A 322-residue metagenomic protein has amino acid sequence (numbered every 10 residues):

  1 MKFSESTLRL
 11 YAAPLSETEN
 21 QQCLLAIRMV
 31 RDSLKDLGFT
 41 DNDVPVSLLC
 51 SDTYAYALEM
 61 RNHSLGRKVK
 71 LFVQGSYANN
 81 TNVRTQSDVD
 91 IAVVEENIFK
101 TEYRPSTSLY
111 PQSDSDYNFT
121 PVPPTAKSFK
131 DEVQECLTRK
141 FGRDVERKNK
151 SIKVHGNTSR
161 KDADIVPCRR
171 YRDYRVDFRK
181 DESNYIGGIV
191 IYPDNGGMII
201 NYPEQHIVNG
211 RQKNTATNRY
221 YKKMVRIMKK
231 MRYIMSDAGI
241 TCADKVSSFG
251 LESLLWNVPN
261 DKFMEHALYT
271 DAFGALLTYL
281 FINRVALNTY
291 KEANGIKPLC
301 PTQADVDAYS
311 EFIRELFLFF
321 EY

Functional and structural regions predicted by a protein language model:
M1-F72, S76-Q86, I98-N118, N294-C300: N-terminal regions immediately upstream of nucleotidyltransferase
R31, F119-N283, F317, E321: Catalytic cores of NTP-dependent nucleotidyl/adenyl transfer enzymes across multiple folds
L49-N62, I152-K161, V246-W256, I296-A304: Amphipathic alpha-helical surface "interface" segments used for docking/oligomerization or membrane association within
V69, K150-I152, K291: Residue-level recognition of the N-termini of beta-strands and the immediately preceding loop/turn
G75-A78, V93-N97, G156-T158, P167-R169: Short, flexible loop/turn elements at secondary-structure junctions
R84, I91-V94, P124: Internal, well-ordered alpha/beta segment that forms a basic, Gly-enriched binding/recognition surface
S87-V89, A163: Change "...and in nucleic-acid phosphodiester-cleaving endonucleases..." to "...and in nucleic-acid processing enzymes
Y269-Y322: Pol beta-like nucleotidyltransferase catalytic core
